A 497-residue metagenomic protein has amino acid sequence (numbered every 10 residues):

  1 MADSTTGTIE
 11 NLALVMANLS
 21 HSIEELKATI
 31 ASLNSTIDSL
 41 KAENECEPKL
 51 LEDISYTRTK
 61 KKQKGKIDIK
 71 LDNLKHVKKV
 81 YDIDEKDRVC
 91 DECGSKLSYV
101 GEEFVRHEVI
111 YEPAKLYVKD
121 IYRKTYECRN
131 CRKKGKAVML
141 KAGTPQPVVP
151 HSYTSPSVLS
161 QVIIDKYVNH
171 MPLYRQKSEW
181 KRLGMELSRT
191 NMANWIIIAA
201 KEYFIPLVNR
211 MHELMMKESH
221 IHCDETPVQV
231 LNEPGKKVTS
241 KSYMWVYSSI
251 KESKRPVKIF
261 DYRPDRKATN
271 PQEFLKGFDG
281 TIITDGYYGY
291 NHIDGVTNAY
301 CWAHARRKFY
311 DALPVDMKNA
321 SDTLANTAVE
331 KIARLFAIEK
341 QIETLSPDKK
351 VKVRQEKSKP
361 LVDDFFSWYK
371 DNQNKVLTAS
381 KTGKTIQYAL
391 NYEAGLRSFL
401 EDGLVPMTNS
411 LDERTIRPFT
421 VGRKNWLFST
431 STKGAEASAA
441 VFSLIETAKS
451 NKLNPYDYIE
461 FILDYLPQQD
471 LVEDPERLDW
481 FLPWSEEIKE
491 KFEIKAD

Functional and structural regions predicted by a protein language model:
M1-Y153, A193, H222-C223, T284 (+2 more regions): Short, flexible loop/hinge motifs at secondary-structure junctions
A2, D38, T125-E127, R132-D497: Catalytic center-proximal scaffold of phosphoryl-transfer enzymes
